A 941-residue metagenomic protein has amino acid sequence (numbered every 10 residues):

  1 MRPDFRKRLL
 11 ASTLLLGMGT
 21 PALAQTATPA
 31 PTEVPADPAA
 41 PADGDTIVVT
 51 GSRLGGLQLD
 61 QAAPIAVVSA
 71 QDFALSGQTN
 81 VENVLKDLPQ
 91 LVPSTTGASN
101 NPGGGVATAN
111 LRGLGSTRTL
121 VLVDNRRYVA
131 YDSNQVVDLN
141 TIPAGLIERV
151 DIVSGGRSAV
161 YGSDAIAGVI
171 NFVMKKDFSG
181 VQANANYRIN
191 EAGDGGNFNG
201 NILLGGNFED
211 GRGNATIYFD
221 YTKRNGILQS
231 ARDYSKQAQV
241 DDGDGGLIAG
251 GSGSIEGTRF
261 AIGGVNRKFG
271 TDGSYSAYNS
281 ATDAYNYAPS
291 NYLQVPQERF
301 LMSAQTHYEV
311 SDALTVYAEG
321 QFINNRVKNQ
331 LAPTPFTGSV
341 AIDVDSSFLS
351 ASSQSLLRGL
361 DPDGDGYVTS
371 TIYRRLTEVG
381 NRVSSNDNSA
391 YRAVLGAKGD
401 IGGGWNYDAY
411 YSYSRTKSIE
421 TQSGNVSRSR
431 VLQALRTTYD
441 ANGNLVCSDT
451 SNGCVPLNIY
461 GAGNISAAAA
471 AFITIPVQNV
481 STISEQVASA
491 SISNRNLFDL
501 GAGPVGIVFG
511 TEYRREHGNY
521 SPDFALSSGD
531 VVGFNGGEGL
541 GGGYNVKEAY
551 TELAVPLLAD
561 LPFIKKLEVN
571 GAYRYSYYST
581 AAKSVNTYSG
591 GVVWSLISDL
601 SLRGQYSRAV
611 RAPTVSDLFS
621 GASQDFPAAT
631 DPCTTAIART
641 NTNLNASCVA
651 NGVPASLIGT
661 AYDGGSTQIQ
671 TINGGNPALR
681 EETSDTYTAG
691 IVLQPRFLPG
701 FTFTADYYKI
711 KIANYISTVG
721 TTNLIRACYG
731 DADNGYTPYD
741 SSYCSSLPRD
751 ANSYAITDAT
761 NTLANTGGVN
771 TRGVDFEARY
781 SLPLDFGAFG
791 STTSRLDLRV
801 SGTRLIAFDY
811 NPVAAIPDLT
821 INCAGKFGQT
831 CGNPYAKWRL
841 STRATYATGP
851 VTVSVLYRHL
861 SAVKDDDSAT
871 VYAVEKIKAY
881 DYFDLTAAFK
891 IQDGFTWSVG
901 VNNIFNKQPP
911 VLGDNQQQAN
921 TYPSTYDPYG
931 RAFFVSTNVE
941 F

Functional and structural regions predicted by a protein language model:
M1-Q78, N83-D87, N201, G205 (+4 more regions): N-terminal Sec signal peptide and the immediately downstream disordered periplasmic leader that contains the TonB box
V34-P38, V48-P102, N110, Y128-S133 (+8 more regions): N-terminal plug
P41, D177-G180, G193, E209-R212 (+11 more regions): Short loop/turn motifs that connect adjacent beta-strands in outer-membrane beta-barrel proteins
G104, S133, N225-I227, D233-V240 (+6 more regions): Surface-exposed, low-complexity loop segments enriched in small/polar and acidic residues
T108-S154, Q182-A185, V508, L526: Periplasmic plug
A130-S133, G145-E148, A159-I170, K176-K236 (+4 more regions): Outer-membrane beta-barrel translocator/receptor signature
T421, R428-S429, S607, S620 (+4 more regions): C-terminal beta-signal and terminal closure region of outer-membrane beta-barrel proteins
K711-A713, I806-D809, Y857-D866, A888-F941: C-terminal beta-signal and adjacent terminal beta-strands/loops of Gram-negative outer-membrane beta-barrel proteins
